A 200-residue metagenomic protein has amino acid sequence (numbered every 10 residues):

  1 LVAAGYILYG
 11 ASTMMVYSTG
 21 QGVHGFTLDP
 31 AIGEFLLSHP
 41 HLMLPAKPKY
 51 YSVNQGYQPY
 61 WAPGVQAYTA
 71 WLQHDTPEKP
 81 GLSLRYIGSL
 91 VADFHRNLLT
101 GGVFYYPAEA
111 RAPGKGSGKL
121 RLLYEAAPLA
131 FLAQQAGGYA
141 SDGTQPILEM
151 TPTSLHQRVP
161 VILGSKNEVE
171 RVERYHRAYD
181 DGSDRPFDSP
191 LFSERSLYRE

Functional and structural regions predicted by a protein language model:
L1-E200: IMPase-like, lithium-sensitive Mg2+-dependent phosphomonoesterase catalytic core
